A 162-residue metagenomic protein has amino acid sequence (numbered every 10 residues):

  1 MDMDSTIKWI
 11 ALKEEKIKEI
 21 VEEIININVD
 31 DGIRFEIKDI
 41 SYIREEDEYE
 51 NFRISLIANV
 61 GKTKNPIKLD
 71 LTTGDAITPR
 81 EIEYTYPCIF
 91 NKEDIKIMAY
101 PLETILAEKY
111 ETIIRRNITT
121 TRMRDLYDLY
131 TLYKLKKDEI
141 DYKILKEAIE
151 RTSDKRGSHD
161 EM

Functional and structural regions predicted by a protein language model:
M1: Short gly/ser-rich loop at a beta-strand->alpha-helix junction or flexible surface loop bordering the NTP-binding
D4: Acidic Asp/Glu-based divalent-cation binding sites
I7-M162: Structured mid-to-C-terminal alpha-helical surface segments
